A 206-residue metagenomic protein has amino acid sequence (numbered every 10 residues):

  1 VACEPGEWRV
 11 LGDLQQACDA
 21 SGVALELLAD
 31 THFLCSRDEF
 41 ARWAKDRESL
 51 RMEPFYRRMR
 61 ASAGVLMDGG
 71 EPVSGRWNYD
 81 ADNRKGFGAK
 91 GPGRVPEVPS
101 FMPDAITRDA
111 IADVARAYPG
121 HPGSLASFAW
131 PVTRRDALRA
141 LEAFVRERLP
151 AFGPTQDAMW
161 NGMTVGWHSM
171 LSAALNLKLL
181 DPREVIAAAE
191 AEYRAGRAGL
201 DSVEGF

Functional and structural regions predicted by a protein language model:
V1-A2, R148: Functionally constrained cores in energy, signaling, and assembly domains
A2-A129: Beta-rich, aromatic/charged-enriched effector core domains that present basic-aromatic interfaces for binding
N83-F206: Catalytic cores of enzymes that engage adenine nucleotides and/or redox cofactors via long glycine-rich, Lys/Arg/His
